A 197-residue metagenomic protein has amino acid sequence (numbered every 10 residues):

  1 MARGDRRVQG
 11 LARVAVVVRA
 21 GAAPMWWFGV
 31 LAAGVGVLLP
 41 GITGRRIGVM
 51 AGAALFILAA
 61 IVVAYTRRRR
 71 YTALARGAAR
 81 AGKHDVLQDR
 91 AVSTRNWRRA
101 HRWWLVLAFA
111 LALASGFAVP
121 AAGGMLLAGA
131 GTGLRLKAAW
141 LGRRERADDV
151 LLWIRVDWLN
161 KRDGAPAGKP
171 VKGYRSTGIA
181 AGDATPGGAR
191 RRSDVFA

Functional and structural regions predicted by a protein language model:
M1-R46: N-terminal signal-anchor transmembrane alpha-helix
M1-V16, E145-A197: Cytosolic/matrix-facing juxtamembrane and C-terminal tails of multi-pass cellular membrane proteins
V30-L38, F56-I57, W104-S115: Hydrophobic, membrane-inserted alpha-helices
L38-T72, R135: Hydrophobic alpha-helical membrane-embedded segments
T66-H84: Membrane-helix interface/capping segments
A78-W104: Short membrane-interface loop/juxtamembrane segments of multi-pass integral membrane proteins
A100-T132: Alpha-helical transmembrane segments and their membrane-interface junctions in multi-pass membrane proteins
G123-N160: Alpha-helical transmembrane segments and their immediate juxtamembrane interface regions
